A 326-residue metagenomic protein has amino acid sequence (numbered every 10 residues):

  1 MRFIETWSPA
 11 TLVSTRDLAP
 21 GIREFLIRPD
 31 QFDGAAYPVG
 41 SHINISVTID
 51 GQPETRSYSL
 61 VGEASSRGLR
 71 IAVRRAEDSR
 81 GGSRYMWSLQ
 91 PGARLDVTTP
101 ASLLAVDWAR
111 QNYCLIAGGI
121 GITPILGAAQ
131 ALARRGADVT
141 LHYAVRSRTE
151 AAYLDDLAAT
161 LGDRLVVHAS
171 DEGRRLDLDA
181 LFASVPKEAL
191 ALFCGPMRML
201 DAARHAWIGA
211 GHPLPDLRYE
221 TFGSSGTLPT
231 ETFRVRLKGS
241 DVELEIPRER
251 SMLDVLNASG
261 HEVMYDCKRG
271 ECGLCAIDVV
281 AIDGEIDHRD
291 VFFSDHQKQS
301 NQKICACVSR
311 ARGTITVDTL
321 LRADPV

Functional and structural regions predicted by a protein language model:
R2-R94, W108, V145-S147: Ferredoxin-reductase
F3, S83-K238, E245: FNR/FR-type flavoprotein reductase catalytic core
T48, P100-A101, V280: Short, surface-exposed secondary-structure boundary micro-motifs
P124, H261-H288, H296-G313: Local cysteine-cluster metal-coordination motifs and their immediate loop/turn environment, predominantly Fe-S cluster
D171-G173, A183-S184, P247, S309-V326: Short flanking/linker segments adjacent to small metal-binding domains or redox-active Cys/His motifs
E231-H261: C-terminal accessory/binding modules appended to enzymatic or scaffolding proteins
